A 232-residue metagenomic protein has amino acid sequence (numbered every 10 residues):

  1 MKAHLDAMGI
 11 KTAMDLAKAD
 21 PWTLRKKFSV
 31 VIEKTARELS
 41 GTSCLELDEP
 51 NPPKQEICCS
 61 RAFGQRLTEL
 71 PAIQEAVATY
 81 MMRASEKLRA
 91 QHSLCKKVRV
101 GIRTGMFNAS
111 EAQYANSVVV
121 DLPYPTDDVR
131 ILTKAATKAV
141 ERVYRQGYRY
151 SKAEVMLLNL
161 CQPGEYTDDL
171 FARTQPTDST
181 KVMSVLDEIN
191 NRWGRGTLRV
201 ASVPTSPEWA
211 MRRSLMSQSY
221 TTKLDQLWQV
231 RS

Functional and structural regions predicted by a protein language model:
K2-A3, L198: General alpha-helical segment detector with a strong preference for membrane-spanning helices and helix-boundary regions
A3-G147: DNA-contacting surface of Y-family translesion DNA polymerases
P123-S232: Acidic, metal-coordinating catalytic segment for phosphate/diphosphate chemistry, firing primarily on the Nudix
